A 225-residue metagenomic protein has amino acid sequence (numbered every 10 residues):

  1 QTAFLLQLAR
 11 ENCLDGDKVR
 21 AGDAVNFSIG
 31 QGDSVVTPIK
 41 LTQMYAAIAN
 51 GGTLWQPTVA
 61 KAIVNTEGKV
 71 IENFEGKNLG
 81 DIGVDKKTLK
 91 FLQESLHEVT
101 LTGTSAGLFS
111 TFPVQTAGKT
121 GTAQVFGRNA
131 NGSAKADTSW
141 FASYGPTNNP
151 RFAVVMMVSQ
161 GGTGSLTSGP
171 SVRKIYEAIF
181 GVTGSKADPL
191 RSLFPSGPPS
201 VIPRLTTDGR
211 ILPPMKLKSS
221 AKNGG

Functional and structural regions predicted by a protein language model:
Q1-M156, G209-K218, K222-G225: Beta-lactam-recognizing serine transpeptidase/beta-lactamase-like catalytic domain environment
T37-Q43, T167-K174: Short amphipathic alpha-helical face segments that pack within enzyme cores and frequently flank/anchor catalytic
V70-K77, G169-G224: Short, gly/Ser/Thr-rich active-site loops of penicillin-recognizing serine hydrolases
G162-T163: Short beta-strands and strand-coil junctions in structured, solvent-facing domains, enriched
